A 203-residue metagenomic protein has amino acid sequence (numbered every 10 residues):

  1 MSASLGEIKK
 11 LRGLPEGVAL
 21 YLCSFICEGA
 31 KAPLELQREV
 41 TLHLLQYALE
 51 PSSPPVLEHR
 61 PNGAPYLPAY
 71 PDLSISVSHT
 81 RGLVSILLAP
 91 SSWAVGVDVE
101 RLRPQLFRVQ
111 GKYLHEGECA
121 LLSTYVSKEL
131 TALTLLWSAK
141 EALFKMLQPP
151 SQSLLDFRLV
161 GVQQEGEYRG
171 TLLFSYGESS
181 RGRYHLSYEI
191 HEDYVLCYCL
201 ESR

Functional and structural regions predicted by a protein language model:
M1-R203: Core catalytic alpha/beta fold that binds nucleotide/phospho-ligands
